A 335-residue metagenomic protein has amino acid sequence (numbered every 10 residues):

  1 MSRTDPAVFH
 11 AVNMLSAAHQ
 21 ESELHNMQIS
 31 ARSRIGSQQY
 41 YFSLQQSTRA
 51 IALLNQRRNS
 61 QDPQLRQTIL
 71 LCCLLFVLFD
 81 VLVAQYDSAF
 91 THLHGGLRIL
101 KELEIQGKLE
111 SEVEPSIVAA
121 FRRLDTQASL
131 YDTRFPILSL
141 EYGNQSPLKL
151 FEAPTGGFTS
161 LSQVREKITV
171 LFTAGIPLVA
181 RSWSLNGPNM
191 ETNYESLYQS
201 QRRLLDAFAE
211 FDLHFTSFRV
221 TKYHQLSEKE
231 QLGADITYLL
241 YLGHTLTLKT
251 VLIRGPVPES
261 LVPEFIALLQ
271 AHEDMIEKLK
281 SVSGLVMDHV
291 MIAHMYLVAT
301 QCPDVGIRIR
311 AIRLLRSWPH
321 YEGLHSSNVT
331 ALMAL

Functional and structural regions predicted by a protein language model:
M1-D5, F9-N13, E23-Q199, V220-A234 (+1 more regions): Intrinsically disordered, low-complexity acidic/Ser/Thr-rich segments used as protein-protein interaction/activation
A11, L15, L75, A120 (+4 more regions): "A position-specific structural signal for the A-helix of alpha-solenoid helical repeats
M14, G156, Q163, R202-A209 (+2 more regions): Interaction-prone helical segments in low-complexity regions
H19-S22, F79-L82, I99-E102, Q127 (+5 more regions): Alpha-solenoid helical repeat scaffolds
Y41-I51, R203-T221, L261-L269: Helix-turn-helix repeat elements of alpha-solenoid scaffolds
D80, H92, A207, F211-H214 (+2 more regions): Aromatic/pi-system hotspot detector in well-structured domains
E110, G157, L161, M190 (+4 more regions): Intrinsic-disorder-associated interaction segments
K222-D235, L242-L335: Fungal-biased detection of long, low-complexity, Ser/Thr- and Lys/Arg-rich intrinsically disordered regions
